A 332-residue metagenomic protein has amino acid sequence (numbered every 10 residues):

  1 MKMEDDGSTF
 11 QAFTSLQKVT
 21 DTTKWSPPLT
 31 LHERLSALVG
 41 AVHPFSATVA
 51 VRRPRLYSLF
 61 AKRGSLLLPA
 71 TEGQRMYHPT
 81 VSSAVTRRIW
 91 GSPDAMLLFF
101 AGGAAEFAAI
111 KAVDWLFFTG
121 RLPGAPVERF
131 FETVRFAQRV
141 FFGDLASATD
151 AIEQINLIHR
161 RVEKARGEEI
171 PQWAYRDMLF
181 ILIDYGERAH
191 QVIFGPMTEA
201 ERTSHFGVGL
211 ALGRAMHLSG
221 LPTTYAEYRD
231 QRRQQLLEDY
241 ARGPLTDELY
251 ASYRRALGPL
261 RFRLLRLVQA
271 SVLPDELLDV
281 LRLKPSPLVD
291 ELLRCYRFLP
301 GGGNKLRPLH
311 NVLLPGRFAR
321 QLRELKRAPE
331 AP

Functional and structural regions predicted by a protein language model:
M1-M3: Methionine residue identity
D5-D6, H32: Acidic/polar hotspots within intrinsically disordered regions
V19-D21: Targeting/processing segments of secretory and organellar proteins
L35: N-terminal FAD-binding dinucleotide-binding subdomain shared by FAD-dependent oxidases/monooxygenases
L38-P332: Mature, function-bearing regions of proteins
